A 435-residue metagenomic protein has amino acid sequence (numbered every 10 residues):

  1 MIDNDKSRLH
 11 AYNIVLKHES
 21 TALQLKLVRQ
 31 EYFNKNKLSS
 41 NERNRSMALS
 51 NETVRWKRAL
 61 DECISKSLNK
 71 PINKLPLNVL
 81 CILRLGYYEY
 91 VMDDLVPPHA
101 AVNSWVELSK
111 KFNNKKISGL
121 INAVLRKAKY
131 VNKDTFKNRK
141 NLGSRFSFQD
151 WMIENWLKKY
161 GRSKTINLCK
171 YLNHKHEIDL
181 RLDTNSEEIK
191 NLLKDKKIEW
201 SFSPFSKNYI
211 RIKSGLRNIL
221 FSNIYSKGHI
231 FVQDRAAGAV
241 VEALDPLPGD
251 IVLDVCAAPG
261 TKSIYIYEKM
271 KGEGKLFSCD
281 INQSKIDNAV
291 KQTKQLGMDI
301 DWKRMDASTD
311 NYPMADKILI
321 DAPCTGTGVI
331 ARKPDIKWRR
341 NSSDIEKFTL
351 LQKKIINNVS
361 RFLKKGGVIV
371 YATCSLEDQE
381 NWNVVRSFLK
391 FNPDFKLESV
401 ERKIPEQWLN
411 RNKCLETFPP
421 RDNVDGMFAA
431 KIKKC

Functional and structural regions predicted by a protein language model:
M1-C435: S-adenosylmethionine
